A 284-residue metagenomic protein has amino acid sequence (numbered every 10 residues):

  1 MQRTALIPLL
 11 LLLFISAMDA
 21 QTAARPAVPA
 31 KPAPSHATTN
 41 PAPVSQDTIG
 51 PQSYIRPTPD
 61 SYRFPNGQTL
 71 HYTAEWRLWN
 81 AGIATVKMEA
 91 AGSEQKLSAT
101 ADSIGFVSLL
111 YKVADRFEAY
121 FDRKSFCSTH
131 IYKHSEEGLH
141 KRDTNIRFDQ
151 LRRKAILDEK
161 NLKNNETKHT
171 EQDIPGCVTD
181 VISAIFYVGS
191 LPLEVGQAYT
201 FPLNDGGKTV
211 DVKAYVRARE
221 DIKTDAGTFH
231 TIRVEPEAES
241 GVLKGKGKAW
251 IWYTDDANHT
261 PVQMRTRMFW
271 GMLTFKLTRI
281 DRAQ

Functional and structural regions predicted by a protein language model:
M1-T4: Positively charged n-region of N-terminal signal peptides that target proteins for export
L6-I7, S35: Short amphipathic alpha-helical "recognition" segments used for binding
I7-S16: Bacterial N-terminal signal peptides
A17-Q21: Domain-scale selection of a single, long terminal region that carries the protein's primary operational module
T22-Q150, Y187-Q284: Acidic, serine/threonine-rich low-complexity disordered tracts
R142-V188: Hydrophobic, well-structured mid-protein blocks that either form specific transmembrane helices
